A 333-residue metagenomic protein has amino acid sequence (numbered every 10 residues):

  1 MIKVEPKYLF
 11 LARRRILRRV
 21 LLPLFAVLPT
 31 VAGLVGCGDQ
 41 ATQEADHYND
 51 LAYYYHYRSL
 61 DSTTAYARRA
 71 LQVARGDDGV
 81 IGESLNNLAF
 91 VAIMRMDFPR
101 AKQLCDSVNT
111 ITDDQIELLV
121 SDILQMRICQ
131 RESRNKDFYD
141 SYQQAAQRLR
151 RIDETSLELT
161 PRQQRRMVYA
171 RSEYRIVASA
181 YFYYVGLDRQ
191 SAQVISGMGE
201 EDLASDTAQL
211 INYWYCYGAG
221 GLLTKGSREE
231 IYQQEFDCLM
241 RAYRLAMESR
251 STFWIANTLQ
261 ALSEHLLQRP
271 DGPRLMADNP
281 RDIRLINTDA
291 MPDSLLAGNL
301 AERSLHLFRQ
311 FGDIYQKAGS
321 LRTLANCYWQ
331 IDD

Functional and structural regions predicted by a protein language model:
I2, Y8-A12, F25, G36-D333: A "functional boundary" signal
R14-R19: N-terminal Sec-pathway targeting helices
V20-G33: Bacterial N-terminal signal peptides
